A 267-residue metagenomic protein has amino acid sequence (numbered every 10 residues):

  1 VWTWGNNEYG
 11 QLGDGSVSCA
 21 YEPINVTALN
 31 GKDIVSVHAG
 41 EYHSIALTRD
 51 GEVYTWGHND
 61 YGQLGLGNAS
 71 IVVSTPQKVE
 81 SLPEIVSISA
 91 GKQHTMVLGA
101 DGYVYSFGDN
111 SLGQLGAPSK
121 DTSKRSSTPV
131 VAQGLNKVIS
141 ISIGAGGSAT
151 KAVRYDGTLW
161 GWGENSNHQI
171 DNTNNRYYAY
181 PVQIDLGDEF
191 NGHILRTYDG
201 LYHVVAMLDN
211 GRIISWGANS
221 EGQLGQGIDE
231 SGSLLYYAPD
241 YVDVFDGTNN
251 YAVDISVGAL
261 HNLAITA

Functional and structural regions predicted by a protein language model:
V1-A267: Eukaryote-biased RCC1-like beta-propeller repeat architecture
